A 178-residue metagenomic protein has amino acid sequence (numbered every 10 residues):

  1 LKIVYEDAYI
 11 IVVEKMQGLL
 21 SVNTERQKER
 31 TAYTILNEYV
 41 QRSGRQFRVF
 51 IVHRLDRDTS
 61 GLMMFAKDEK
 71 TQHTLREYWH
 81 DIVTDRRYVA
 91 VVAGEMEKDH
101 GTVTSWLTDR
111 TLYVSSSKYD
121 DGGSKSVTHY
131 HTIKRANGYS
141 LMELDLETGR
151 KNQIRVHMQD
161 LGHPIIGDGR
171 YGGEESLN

Functional and structural regions predicted by a protein language model:
L1-V127, K134-R135: RNA pseudouridine synthases
I11-V12, M63, H129, L141-E143 (+1 more regions): Structured core elements
K28-L36, H80, N137-N178: Pseudouridine synthase
V91, W106, H131, E143-D145 (+1 more regions): Residue-level recognition of well-ordered beta-strand positions that form the cores of beta-sheet-rich folds across
